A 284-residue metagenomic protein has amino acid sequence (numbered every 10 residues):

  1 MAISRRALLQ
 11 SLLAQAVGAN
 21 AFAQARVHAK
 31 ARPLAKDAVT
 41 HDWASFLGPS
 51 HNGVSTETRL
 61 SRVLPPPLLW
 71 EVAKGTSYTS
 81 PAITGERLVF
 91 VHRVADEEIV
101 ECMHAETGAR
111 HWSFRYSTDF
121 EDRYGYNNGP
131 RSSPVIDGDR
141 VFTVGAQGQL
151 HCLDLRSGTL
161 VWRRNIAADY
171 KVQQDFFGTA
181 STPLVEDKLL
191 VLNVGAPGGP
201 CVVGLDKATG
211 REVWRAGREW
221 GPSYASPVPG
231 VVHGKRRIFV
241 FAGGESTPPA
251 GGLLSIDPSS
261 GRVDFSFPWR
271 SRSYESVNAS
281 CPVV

Functional and structural regions predicted by a protein language model:
M1-L9: Twin-arginine (Tat) signal peptide motif
I3, V17-A19: Helix-centric, low-specificity signal for extended rod-like, repetitive segments
L9, Q15, F22-V284: Noncatalytic, solvent-exposed loop/strand surfaces of beta-propeller-type extracellular/periplasmic domains
